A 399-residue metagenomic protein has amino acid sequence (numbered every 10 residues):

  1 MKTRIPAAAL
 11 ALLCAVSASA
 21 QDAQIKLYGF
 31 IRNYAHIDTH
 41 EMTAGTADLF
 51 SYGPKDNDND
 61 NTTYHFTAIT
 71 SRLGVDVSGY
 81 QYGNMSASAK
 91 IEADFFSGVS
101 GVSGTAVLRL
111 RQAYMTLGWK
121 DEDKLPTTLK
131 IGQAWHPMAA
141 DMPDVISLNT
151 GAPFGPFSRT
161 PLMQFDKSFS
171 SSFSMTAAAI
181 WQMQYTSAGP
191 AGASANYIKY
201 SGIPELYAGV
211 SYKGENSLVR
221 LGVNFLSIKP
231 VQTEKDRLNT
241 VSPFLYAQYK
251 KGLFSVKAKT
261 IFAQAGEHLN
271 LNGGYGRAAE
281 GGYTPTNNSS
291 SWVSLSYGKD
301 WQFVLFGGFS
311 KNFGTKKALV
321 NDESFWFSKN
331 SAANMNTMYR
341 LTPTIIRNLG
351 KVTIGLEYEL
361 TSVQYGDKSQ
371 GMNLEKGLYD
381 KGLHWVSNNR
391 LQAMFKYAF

Functional and structural regions predicted by a protein language model:
M1-D22: Cleavable N-terminal export/targeting peptides
D22-G45, D56-Y185, Y200-I203, Y207-L218 (+1 more regions): Outer membrane beta-barrel
E41-G45, G101-A106, D141-N149, M183-G202 (+5 more regions): Outer-membrane beta-barrel translocator domains and adjoining extracellular loop/strand segments of Gram-negative
T46-K55, A278-G281, G377: Surface-exposed loop/turn segments flanking beta-strands in extracellular/periplasmic regions
T62-A68, T105-V107, G155-F157, Y200-I203 (+5 more regions): Short sequence motifs at beta-strands and strand-loop junctions characteristic of Gram-negative outer-membrane
Y212-Y339: Detector for outer-membrane/organellar transmembrane beta-barrel domains, recognizing the amphipathic beta-strand
T344-G366: C-terminal closing repeat unit and adjoining cap/tail of repeat-based domains
R347, L383-F399: Outer-membrane beta-barrel "beta-signal"
